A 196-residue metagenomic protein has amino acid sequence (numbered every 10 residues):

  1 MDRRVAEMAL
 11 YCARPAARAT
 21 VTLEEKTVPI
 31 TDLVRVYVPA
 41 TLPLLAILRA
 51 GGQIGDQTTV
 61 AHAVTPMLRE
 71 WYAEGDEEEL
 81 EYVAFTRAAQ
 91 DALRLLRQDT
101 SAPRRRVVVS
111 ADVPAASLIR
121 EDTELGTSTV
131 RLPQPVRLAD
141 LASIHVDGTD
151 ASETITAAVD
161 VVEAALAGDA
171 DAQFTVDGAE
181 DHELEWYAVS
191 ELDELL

Functional and structural regions predicted by a protein language model:
M1-T31: N-terminal amphipathic/basic-hydrophobic helices that include classical n-h-c signal peptides and signal-anchor
R4-E7, V64, A179-E180: Intrinsically disordered, low-complexity regions enriched in Ser/Pro/Gly/Gln/His and often acidic
T22-T59, A63-V64: Short, extreme N-terminal segment that most often corresponds to the first beta-strand
G52-L93: N-terminal interaction modules that seed assembly of large macromolecular complexes
E77-P133: Ordered, amphipathic secondary-structure segments that act as subunit-interaction surfaces in large macromolecular
A111-L196: Glycine-rich, aromatic-bearing surface loops/beta-hairpins
